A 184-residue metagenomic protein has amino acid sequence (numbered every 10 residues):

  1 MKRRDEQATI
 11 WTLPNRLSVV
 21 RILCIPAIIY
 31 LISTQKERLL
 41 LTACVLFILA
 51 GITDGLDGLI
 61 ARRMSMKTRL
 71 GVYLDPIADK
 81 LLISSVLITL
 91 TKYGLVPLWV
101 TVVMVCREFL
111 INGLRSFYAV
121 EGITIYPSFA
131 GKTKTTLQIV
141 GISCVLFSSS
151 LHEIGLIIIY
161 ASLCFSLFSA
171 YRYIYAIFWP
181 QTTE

Functional and structural regions predicted by a protein language model:
M1-P14, V19-V20, C24-I25, Q35 (+3 more regions): C-terminal membrane-associated helical module and adjoining short loops/tails
L23-I32, I83-T89, V145: Membrane-embedded alpha-helical segments in integral membrane proteins
S33-T34, M64: Cytoplasmic, membrane-proximal interface of class
L41, R69, L95-L98, L156: Residues that define the loop-to-transmembrane-helix transition and helix capping in multi-pass membrane transporters
L46-L87, M104-I111, R115-S116, L167-F178: Acidic (Asp/Glu-rich) catalytic motifs at the cytosolic membrane interface
L74-I77, V102-V103, S128-K134: Cytoplasmic-side transmembrane-helix entry/capping segments in multi-pass membrane proteins
L81, P97, T101, L137 (+1 more regions): Residue-level signal for the membrane-embedded core of alpha-helical transmembrane segments, especially mid-helix
